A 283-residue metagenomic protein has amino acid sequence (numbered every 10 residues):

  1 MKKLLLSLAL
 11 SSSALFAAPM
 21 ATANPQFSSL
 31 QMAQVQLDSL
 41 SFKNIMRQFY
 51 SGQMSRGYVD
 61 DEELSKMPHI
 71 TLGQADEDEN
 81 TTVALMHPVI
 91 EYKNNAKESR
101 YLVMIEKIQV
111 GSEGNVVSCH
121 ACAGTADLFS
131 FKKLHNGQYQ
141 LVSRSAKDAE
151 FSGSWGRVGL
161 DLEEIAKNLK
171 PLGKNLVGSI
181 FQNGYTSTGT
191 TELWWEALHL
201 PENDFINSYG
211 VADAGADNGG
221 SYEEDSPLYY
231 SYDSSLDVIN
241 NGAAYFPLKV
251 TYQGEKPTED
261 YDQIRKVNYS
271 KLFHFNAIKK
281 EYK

Functional and structural regions predicted by a protein language model:
M1-L4: Positively charged n-region of N-terminal signal peptides that target proteins for export
S12-A18: N-terminal signal peptide c-region/cleavage motif recognized by signal peptidases
T22-H120: Solvent-exposed N-terminal domain segments of exported/luminal and surface proteins
V35, L40, F49, G242-K283: Hydrophilic extracytoplasmic domains
E98-K170: Short N-terminal edge-element motif at the start of the domain
A121-K133, W194-E202, Y269-S270: Beta-propeller blade signature
K132-Q138, P201-I206, A277-K280: Short loop/turn segments immediately following beta-strands, especially the blade-tip and inter-blade linker loops
D148-S187, T191-W195, F205-I264: Short aromatic loop motif centered on NTY/YTY
